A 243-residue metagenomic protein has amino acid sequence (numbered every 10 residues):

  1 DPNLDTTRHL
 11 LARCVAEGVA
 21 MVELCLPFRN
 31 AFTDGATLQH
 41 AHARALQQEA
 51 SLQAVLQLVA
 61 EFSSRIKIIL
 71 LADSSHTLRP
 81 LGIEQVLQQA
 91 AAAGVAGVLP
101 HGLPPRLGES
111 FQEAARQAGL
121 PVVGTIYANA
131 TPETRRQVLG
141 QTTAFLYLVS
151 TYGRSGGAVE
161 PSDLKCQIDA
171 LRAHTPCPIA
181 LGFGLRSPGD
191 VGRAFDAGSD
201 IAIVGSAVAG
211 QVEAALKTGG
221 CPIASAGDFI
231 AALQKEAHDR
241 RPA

Functional and structural regions predicted by a protein language model:
D1-N3, L71-L81, P104-P105, I126-A130 (+1 more regions): Glycine-rich beta-to-alpha transition loops that act as phosphate-gripper elements at the mouths of alpha/beta enzyme
D1-R65, P80, T143, T218-S225: Conserved N-terminal beta1-alpha1 strand-loop-helix module at the mouth
N3-A16, A130-Q141, L181, L185-A202: Catalytic cores of alpha/beta
A20-A31, A93-L99, L103-L107, L146-G156 (+1 more regions): Glycine-rich phosphate-binding active-site loops on the catalytic face of alpha/beta enzymes
L38, R135-A173, Q211-K217: Glycine/Thr-rich beta-alpha phosphate-binding loop at enzyme active sites
S63-D73, A115-T125, L171-G184: Short beta-strand/loop segments at the ligand-binding rim of alpha/beta enzyme cores
L81-Q88, E160-Q167, P222: Charged helix-capping and loop-helix junction motifs
R172-A180, R186-A243: Alpha/beta catalytic cores of nucleotide-metabolism and tRNA/nucleoside-modifying enzymes
